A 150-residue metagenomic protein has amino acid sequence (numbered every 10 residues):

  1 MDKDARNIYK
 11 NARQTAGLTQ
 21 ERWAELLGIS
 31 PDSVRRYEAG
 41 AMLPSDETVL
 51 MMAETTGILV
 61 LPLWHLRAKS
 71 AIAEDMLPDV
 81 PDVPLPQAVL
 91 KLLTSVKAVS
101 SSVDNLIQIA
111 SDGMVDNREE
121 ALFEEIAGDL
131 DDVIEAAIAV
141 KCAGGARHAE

Functional and structural regions predicted by a protein language model:
M1-T15: A short, Lys/Arg-rich alpha-helix, primarily the initiator
K10, E21, L50: Residues within the helices of the helix-turn-helix
T15-R35: Short alpha-helical DNA-recognition segment
E47-L63: DNA major-groove recognition helix of helix-turn-helix/homeodomain DNA-binding modules
H65-T94, R147: Short, charged recognition helix plus adjacent turn of helix-turn-helix-like nucleic-acid-binding domains
V80-P84, S101-L122: Acidic, glycine-anchored loop motifs typical of Ca2+
L90-S100, E124-I138: Generic structural signal for well-ordered, non-transmembrane alpha-helical segments in soluble/cytosolic regions
